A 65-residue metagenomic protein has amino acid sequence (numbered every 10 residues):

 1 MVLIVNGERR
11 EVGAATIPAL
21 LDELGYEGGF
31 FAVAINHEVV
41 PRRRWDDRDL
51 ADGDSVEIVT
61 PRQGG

Functional and structural regions predicted by a protein language model:
M1-G64: Ubiquitin-like/PB1-type beta-grasp interaction modules and other compact soluble beta-rich domains
